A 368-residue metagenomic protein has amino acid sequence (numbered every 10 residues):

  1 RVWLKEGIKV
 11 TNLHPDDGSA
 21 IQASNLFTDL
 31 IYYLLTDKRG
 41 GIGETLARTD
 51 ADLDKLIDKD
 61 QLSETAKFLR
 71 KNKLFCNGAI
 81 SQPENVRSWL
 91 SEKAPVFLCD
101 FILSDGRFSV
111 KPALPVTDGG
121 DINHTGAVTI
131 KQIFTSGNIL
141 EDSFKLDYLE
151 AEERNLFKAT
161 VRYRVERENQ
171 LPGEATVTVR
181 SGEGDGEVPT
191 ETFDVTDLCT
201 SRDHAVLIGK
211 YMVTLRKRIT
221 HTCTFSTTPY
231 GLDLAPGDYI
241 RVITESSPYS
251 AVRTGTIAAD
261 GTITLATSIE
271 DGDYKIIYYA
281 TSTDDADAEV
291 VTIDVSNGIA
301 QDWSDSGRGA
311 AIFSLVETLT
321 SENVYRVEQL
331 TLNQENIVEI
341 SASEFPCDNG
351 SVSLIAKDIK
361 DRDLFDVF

Functional and structural regions predicted by a protein language model:
R1-S19: Structured beta-strand-rich cores of soluble
L13-F368: C-terminal extracytoplasmic interaction modules
